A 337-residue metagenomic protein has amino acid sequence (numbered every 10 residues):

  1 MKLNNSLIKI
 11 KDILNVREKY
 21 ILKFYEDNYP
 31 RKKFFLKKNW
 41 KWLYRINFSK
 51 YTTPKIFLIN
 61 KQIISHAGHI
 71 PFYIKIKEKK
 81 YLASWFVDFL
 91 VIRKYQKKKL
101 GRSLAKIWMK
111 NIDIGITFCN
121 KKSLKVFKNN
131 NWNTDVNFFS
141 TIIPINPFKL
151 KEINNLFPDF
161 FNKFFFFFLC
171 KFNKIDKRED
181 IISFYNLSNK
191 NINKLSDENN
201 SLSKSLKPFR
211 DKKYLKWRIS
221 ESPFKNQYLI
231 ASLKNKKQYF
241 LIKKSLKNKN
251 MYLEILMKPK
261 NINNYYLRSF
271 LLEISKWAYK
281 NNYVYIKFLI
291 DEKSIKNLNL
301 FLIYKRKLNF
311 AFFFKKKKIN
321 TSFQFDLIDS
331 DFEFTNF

Functional and structural regions predicted by a protein language model:
M1-Y44, F48-L58, I63, K79-W85 (+3 more regions): Short amphipathic alpha-helix that is part of the acyltransferase structural core
K2-L3, G115-C170, E221, K243-F337: Active-site/acyl-donor-binding loops of N-acyltransferases
L3-N15, L22-I116, N137-I142, K234-N264: Conserved donor-binding loop and adjoining core beta-sheet/short helix segment in diverse acyl/aminoacyl transferases
L14, K33, W108, N120 (+3 more regions): Active-site-proximal structural scaffolding
Y25-Y29, W108, F127, N199 (+3 more regions): Hydrophobic, Leu/Ile/Phe/Ala-enriched alpha-helical segments that form helix-helix packing faces
S203-I230: Oxyanion-binding "anion nests"
